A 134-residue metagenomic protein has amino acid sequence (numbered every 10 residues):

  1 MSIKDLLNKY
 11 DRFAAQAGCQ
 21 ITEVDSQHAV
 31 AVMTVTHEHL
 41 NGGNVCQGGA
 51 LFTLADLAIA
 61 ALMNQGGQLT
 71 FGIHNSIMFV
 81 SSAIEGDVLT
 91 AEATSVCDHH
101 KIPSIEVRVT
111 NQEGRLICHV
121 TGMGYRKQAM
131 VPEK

Functional and structural regions predicted by a protein language model:
M1-K134: Terminal targeting signals and extreme-terminal segments of soluble enzymes
